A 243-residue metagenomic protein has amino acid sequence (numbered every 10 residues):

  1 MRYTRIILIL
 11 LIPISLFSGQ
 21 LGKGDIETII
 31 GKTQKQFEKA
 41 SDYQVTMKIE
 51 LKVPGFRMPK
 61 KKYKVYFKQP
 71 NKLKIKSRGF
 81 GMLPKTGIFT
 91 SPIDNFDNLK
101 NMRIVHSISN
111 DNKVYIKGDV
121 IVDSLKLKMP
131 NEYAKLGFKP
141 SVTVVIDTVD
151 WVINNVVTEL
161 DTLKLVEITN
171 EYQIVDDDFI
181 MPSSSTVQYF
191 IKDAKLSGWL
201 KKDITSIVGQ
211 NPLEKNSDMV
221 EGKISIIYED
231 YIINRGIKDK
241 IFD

Functional and structural regions predicted by a protein language model:
Y3-L16: Sec-dependent N-terminal signal peptides
S15-P54, P59, S107-S109, I241-D243: N-terminal leader/targeting segments and the immediate start of mature chains
I26-T28, D94-I108, K164-V166, K223-I226: A short, amphipathic edge element
K39, F67-Q69, D150: Short loop/turn positions at the edges of beta-strands in beta-sheet-rich folds
K48-K52, R78, E159-D161: A generic structural motif
K52-D119: An acidic-aromatic
K113-F242: Gly/Pro-enriched, hydrophobic low-complexity segments that function as extracytoplasmic propeptides/linkers
